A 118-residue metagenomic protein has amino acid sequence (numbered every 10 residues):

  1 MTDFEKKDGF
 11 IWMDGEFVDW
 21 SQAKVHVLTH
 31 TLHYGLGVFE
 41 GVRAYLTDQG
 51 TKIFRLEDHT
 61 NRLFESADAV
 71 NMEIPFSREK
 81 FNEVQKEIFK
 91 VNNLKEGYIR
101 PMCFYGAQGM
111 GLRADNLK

Functional and structural regions predicted by a protein language model:
M1-K118: Conserved alpha/beta cores of soluble small-molecule-handling proteins
